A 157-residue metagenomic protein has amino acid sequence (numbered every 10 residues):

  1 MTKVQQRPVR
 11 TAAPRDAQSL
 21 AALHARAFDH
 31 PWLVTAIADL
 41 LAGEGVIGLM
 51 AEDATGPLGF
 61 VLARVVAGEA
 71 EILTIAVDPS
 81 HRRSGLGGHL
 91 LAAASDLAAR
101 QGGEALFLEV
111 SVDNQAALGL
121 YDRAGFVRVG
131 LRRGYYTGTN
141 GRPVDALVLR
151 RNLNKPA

Functional and structural regions predicted by a protein language model:
T2-R7, T11-S84, G88-Q101, G134 (+1 more regions): Acetyl-CoA-dependent GNAT
V77, S111-V112: Short amphipathic helical patch at the helix-1/turn junction of helix-turn-helix
L86, G103-L106, F126: Short phosphate-binding/catalytic loops that engage adenosine nucleotides
L90, N114-A117: Conserved short alpha-helix immediately C-terminal to the canonical SAM/SAH-binding motif I of Rossmann-like
F107-E109, V127-V144: Conserved catalytic-core motifs of GNAT/GCN5-like acyltransferases
Y121, F126, L149: Conserved active-site tyrosine of GNAT-family acetyltransferases
